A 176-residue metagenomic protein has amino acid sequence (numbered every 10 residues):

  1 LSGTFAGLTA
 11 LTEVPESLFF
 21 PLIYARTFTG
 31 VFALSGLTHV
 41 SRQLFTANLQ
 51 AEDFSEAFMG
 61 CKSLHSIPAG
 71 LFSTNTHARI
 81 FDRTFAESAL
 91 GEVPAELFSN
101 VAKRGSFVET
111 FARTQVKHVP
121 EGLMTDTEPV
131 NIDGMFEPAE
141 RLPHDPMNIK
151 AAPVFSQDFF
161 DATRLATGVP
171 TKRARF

Functional and structural regions predicted by a protein language model:
L1-F176: Solvent-exposed loop and capping/linker segments of extracellular ligand-binding repeat ectodomains
